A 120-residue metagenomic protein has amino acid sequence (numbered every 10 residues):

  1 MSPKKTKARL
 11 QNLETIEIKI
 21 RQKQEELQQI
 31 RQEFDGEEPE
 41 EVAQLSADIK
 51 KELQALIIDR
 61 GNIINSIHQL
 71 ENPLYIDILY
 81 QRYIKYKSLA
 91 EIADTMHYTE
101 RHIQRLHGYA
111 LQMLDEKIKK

Functional and structural regions predicted by a protein language model:
M1-H68, E116-K120: N-terminal interaction/assembly modules
L70-K87: Short amphipathic alpha helix immediately N-terminal
E91-D94: Short alpha-helical "recognition helix" segments of helix-turn-helix
H97-Y98: The short coil/loop that forms the "turn" connecting the two helices of the helix-turn-helix
R101: Key DNA-contact positions within bacterial/archaeal DNA-binding proteins
G108-D115: Residue-level detection of the helix-turn-helix DNA-binding "recognition helix"
